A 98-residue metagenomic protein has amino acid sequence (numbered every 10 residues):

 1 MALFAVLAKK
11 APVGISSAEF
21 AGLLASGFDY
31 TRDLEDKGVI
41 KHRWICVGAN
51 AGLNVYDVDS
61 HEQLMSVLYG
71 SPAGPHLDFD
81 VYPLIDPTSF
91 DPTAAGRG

Functional and structural regions predicted by a protein language model:
A2-G98: Conserved, structured core segments of small domains
